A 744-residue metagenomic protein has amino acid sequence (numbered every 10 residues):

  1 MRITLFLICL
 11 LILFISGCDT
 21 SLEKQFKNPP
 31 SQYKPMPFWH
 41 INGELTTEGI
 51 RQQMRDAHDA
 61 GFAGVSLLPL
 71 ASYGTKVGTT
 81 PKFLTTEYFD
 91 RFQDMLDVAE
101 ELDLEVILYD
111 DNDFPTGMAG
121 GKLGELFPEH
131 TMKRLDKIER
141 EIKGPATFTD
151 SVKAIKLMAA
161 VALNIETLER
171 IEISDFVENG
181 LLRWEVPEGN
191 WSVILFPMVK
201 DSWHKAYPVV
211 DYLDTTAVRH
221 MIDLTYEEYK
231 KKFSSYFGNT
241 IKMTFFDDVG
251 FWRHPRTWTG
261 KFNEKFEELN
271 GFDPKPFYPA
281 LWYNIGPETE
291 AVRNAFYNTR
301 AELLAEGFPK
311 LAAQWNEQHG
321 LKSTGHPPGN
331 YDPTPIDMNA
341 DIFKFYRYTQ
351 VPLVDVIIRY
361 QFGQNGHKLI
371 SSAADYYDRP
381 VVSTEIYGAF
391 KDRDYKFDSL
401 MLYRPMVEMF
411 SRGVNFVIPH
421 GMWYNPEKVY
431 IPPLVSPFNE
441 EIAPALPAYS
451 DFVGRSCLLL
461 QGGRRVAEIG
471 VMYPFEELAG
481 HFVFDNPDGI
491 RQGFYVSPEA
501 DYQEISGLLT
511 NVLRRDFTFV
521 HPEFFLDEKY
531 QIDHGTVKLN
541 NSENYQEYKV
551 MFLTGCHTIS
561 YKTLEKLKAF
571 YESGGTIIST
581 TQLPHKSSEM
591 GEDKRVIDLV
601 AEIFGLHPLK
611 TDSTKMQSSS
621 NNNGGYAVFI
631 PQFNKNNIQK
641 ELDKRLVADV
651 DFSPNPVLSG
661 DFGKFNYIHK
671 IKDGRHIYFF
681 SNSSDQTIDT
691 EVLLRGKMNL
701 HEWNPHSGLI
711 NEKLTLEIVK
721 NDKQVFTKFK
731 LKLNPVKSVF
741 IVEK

Functional and structural regions predicted by a protein language model:
M1-T4: Positively charged n-region of N-terminal signal peptides that target proteins for export
F6-F14: Bacterial N-terminal signal peptides
F14-K24: Bacterial Sec-dependent signal peptides at the C-terminal "C-region" and cleavage site
L22-G64: Mature N-terminal segment immediately following signal peptide/propeptide cleavage in secreted/periplasmic
L22-H40, K200, D211-H220, E228 (+3 more regions): An acidic-aromatic substrate-binding cleft motif
K34-M36, I50-Q52, G64, P81-G121 (+5 more regions): Carbohydrate-binding surfaces of carbohydrate-active enzymes
L70-D175, N179, V186, V193-R219: Acidic/aromatic-lined carbohydrate-recognition and catalytic surfaces of CAZymes acting on diverse glycans
G189-W191, F196-T215, A340-Y360, F552: Aromatic- and acid-rich polysaccharide-binding/catalytic face of secreted or lumenal carbohydrate-active enzymes
